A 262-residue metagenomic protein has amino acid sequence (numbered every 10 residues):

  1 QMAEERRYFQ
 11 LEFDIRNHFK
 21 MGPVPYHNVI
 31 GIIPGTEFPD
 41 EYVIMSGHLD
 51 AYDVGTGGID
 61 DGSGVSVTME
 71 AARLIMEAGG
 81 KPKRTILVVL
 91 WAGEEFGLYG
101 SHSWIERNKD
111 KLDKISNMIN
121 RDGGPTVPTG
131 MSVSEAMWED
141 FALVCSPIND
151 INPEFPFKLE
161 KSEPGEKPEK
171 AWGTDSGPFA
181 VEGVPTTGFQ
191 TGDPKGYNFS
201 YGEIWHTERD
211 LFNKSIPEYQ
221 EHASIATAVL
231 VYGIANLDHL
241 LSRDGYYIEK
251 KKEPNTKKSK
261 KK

Functional and structural regions predicted by a protein language model:
Q1-A3, F38, D53, W91-F199: Metal-dependent peptidase/peptidase-like ectodomains
Q1-G58, E70-R73, E77-K83: Soluble metallo-hydrolase cores and metallopeptidase-like ectodomains found primarily in the secretory/periplasmic
E4, E70-G80, E106-D110, D150-E154 (+3 more regions): Sec-exported extracytoplasmic/periplasmic mature domains
F13-D14, L49-D53, G124-M131, E163 (+2 more regions): Flexible glycine/proline-enriched surface loops and loop-helix/loop-strand junctions
M21, G58-S66, G80, E95-Y99 (+4 more regions): Soluble non-cytosolic domains of exported or imported proteins
N28-I32, Y42-S46, L87-L90, S116-R121 (+8 more regions): Structural recognition of the beta-strand scaffold that forms the well-ordered cores of secreted hydrolase catalytic
Y42, V65, M69-A72, K83 (+5 more regions): Extracytoplasmic/secreted envelope proteins and their assembly/folding machinery, especially bacterial periplasmic
R73, G196-K257, K261: His/Asp/Glu-rich mid-to-C-terminal helical/loop segments that flank catalytic regions of hydrolases
